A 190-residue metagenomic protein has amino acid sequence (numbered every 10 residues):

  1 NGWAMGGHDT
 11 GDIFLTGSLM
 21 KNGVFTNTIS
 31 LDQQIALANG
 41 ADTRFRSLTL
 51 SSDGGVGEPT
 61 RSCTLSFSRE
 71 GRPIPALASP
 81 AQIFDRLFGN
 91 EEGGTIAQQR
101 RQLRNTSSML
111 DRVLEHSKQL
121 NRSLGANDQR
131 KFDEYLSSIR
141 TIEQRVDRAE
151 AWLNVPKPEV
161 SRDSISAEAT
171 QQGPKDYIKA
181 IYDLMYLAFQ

Functional and structural regions predicted by a protein language model:
N1-Q190: Ligand-binding pockets and gating/stacking loops
